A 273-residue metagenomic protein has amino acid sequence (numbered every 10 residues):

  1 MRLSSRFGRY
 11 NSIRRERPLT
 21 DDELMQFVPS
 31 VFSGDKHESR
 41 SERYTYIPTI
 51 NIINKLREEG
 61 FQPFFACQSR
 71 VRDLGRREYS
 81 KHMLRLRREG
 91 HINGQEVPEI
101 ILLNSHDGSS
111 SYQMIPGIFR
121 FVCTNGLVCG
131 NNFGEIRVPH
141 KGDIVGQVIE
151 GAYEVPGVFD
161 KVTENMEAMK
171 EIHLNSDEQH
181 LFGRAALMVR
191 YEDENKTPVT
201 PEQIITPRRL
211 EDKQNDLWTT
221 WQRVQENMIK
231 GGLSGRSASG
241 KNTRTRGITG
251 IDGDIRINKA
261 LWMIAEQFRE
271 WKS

Functional and structural regions predicted by a protein language model:
M1-I47, N54, E58, R70 (+1 more regions): Intrinsically disordered, low-complexity regulatory segments
M1-R9, G90-E96, L102-S273: Intrinsically disordered, low-complexity regions enriched in serine/threonine
T20-D21, S30, G34-D35, S80 (+3 more regions): Functionally constrained cores in energy, signaling, and assembly domains
Y46-Y112, G250, W262: Amphipathic, interaction-prone secondary-structure segments
